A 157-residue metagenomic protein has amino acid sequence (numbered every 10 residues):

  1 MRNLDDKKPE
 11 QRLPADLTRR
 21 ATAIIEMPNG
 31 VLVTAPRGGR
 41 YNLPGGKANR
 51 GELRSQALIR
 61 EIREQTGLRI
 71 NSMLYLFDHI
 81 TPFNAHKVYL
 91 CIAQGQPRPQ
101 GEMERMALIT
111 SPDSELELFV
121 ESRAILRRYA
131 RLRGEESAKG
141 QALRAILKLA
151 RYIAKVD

Functional and structural regions predicted by a protein language model:
M1-T22: Acidic, metal-coordinating catalytic segment for phosphate/diphosphate chemistry, firing primarily on the Nudix
D16-T18, E26, F83-N84, G101: A generic fold-level signal
R19-A21, N29, H86-K87, E104: Change "...and in nucleic-acid phosphodiester-cleaving endonucleases..." to "...and in nucleic-acid processing enzymes
E26-Q65: Conserved Nudix-box catalytic region and its N-terminal flanking loop in Nudix hydrolases and closely related
A48-N49, D113-E115: Short histidine/acidic/glycine/proline-rich micro-motifs that form metal- and phosphate-coordinating active-site loops
R69-H79: A short coil-to-beta-strand element that immediately follows conserved catalytic motifs
H79-D113, E121-E136, A142: Active-site-adjacent beta-strand/loop module that shapes the phosphate/pyrophosphate-binding cleft
G134-K155: Acidic/histidine-enriched, glycine/proline-rich intrinsically disordered or flexible terminal extensions
